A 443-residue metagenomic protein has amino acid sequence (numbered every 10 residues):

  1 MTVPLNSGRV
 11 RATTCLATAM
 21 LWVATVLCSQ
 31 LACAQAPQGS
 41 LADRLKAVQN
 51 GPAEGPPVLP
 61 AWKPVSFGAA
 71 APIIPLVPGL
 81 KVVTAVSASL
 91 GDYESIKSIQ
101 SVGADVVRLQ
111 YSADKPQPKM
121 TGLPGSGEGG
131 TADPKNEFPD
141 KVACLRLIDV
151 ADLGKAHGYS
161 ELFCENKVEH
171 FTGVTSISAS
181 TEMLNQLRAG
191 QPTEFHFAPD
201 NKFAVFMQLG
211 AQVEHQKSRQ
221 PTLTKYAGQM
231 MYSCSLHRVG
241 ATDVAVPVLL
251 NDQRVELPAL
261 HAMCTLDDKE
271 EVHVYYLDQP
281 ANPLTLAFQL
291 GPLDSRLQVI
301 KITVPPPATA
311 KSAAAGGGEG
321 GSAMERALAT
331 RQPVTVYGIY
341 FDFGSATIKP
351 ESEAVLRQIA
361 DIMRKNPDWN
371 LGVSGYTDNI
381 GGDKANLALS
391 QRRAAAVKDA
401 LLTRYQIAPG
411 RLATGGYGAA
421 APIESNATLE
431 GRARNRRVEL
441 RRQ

Functional and structural regions predicted by a protein language model:
M1-C15: N-terminal secretory signal peptides that target proteins for export/translocation
A17-S29: Bacterial N-terminal signal peptides
A32-A34: Boundary at the C-terminal end of the N-terminal hydrophobic targeting segment
P37-A151, F197, K202-Q332: Acidic, serine/threonine-rich low-complexity disordered tracts
Y111-K115, C264-L266, D278-P280, F288-L290 (+5 more regions): A mature extracytoplasmic/lumenal domain signature
L257, P283, V334-V336, D368 (+2 more regions): Extracytoplasmic
G291-N370, T403, G410: Periplasmic peptidoglycan-binding/tethering modules of Gram-negative envelope proteins
K349, S374-Q443: Periplasmic OmpA-like peptidoglycan-binding domain that tethers envelope proteins to the cell wall
